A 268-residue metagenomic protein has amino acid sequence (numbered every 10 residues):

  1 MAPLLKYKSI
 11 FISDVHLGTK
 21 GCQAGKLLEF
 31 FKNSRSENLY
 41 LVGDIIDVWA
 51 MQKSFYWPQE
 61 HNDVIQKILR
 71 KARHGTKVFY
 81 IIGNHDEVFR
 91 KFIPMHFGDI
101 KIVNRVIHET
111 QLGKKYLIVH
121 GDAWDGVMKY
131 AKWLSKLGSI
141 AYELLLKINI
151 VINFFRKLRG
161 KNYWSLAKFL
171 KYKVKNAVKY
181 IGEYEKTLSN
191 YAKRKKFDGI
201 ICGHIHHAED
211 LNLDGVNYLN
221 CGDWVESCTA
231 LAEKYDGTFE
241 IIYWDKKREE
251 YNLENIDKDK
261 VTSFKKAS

Functional and structural regions predicted by a protein language model:
A2-I10, H108-L117, N212-N217: Beta-strand-turn-beta hairpins that frame and shape the catalytic cleft of phosphate-ester-processing enzymes
P3-K8, T19-T110: Core catalytic region of metal-dependent phosphoesterases/phosphodiesterases, especially metallo-beta-lactamase-like
K8-H16, A50-S54, F169-N176: Short, basic, glycine/proline-bearing loop/turn elements
I12-S13, Y40-G43, K77-N84, I118-V119 (+2 more regions): Active-site neighborhood of phospho(di)ester-bond hydrolases with catalytic His/Asp-centered motifs
L17-T19, I46-A50, I81-K91, W124-G126 (+2 more regions): Active-site environment of divalent metal-dependent phosphoester hydrolases
G98-D99, V103-N104, D122, M128-K136 (+2 more regions): Conserved beta-sheet core of the metallophosphoesterase superfamily
V119-Y184: Active-site-proximal loop/helix segment associated with metal-binding centers of metalloenzymes
Y243, R248-S268: C-terminal regulatory/interaction regions
